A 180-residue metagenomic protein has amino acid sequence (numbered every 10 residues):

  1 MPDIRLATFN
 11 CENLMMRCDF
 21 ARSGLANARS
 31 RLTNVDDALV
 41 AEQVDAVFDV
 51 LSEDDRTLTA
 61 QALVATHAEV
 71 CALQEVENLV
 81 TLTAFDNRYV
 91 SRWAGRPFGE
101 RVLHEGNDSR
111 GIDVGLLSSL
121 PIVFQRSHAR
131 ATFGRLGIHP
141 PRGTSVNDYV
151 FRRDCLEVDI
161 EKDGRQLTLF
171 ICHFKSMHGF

Functional and structural regions predicted by a protein language model:
M1-G95, E100-I112: N-terminal, active-site-proximal structural segment of metallo-dependent hydrolase catalytic domains
A72, V76-Q166, F170-M177: Structured beta-strand-rich core segments of catalytic domains in phosphoester-bond hydrolases
